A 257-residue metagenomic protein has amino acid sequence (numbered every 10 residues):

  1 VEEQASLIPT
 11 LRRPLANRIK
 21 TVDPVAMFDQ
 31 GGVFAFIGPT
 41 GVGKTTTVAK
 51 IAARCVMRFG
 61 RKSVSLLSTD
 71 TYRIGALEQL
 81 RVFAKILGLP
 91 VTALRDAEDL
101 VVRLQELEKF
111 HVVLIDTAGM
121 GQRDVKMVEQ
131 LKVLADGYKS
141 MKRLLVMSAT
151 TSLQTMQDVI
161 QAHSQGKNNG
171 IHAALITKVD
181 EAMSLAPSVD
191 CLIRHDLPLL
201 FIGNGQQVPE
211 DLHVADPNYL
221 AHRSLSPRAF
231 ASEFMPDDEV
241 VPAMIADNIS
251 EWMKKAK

Functional and structural regions predicted by a protein language model:
V1-V64, S68-T71, V82-L89, A93-D96 (+1 more regions): Primarily NTPase-proximal linker/entry elements flanking Walker-type ATP/GTP-binding cores
F28, V56-G60, A84-L87, Q105-K109 (+2 more regions): Conserved catalytic network of the ASCE P-loop NTPase/AAA+ motor domain
T45, D70, L80, D116 (+3 more regions): Residue-level signature of catalytic and energy-coupling elements of molecular machines, predominantly ATP/GTP-dependent
S63-S65, K139-M147, Q165-A182, A186-P209: Conserved beta-strand/loop subsegment of P-loop NTPase cores
T71-I74, E98-D99, G119-Q122, A149-L153 (+2 more regions): Conserved nucleotide-binding/hydrolysis micro-motifs of P-loop NTPases
A76-L77, Q122-Q130, T155-Q157, S184-P187: Conserved ATPase-coupling elements of RecA-like P-loop NTPase cores
Q105-V112, K126-T151: Inter-motif core of Ras-like GTPase G domains
H172, L192-K257: NTP-binding/hydrolysis catalytic cores, primarily Walker-type P-loop NTPases
